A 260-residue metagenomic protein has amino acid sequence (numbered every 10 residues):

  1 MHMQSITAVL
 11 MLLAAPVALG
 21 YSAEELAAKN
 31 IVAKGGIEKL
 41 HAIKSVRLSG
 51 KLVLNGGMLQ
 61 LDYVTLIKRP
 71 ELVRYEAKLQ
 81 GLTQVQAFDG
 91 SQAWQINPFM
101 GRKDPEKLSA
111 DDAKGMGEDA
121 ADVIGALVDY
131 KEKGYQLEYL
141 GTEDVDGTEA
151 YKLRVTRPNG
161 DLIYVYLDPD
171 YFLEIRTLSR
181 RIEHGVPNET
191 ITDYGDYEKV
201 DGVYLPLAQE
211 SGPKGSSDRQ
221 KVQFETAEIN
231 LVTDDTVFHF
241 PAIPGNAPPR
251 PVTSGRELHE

Functional and structural regions predicted by a protein language model:
M1-A8: Bacterial N-terminal signal peptides that target proteins for export
A15-V17: N-terminal signal peptide c-region/cleavage motif recognized by signal peptidases
L19-V32, K39, Q92-D161, Y171 (+3 more regions): Flexible, processing/modification-adjacent segments and terminal tails in exported/periplasmic/extracellular proteins
E24-G101, G134-G141: N-terminal mature ectodomain segment of secretory-pathway/periplasmic proteins
L61-L66, Q86-G90, D104-A113, L167 (+2 more regions): Short amphipathic beta-strand/extended segments with alternating polar/hydrophobic composition
K68-Y75, W94-I96, M116-E118, I175 (+2 more regions): Short, surface-exposed linear segments at secondary-structure transitions and domain or protein termini
L82, D146-P241: Gly/Pro-enriched, hydrophobic low-complexity segments that function as extracytoplasmic propeptides/linkers
